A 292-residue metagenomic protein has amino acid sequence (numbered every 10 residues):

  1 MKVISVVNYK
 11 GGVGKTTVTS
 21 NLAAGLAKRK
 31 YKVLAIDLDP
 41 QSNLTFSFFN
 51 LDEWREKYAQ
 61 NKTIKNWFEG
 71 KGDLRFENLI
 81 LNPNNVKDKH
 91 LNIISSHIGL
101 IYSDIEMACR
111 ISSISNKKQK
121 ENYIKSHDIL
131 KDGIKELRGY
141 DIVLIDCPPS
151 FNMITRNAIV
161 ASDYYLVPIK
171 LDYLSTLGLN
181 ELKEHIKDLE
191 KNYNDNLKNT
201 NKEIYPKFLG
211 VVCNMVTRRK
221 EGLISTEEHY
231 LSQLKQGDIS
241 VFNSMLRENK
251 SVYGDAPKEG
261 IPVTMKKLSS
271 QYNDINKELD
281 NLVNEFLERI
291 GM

Functional and structural regions predicted by a protein language model:
M1-M292: P-loop NTP-binding core
